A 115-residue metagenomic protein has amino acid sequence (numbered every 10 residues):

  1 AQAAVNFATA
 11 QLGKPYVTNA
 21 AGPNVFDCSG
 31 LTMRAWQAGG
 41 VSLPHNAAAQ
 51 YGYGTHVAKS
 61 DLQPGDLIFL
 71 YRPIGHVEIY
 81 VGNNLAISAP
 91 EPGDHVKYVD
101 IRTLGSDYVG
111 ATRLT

Functional and structural regions predicted by a protein language model:
A1-P15, G105-T115: Intrinsically disordered, low-complexity, Pro/Ser/Thr/Asn/Gly/Ala-rich spacer/linker segments adjacent to signal
A8, L12, A35-W36, P90: Hydrophobic aliphatic residues
K14-P64: Catalytic cysteine-centered active-site loop
H56-V57, V81-T115: Aromatic- and glycine-rich peptidoglycan recognition patches
